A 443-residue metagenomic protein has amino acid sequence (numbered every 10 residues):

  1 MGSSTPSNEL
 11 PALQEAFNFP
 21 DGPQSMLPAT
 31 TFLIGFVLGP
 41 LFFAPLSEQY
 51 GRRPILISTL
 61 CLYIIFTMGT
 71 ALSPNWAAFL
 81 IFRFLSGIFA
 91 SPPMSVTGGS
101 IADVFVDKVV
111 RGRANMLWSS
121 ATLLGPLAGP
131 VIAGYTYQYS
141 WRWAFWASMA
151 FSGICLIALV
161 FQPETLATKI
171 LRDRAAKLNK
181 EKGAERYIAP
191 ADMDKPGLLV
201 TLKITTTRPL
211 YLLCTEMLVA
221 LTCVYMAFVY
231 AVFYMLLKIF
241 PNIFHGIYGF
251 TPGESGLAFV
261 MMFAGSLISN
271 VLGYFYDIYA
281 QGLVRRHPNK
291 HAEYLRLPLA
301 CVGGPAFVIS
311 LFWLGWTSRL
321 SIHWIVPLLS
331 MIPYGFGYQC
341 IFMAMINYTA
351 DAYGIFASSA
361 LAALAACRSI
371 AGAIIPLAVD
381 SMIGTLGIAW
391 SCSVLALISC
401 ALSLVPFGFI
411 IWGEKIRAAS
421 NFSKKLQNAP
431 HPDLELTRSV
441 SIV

Functional and structural regions predicted by a protein language model:
M1-G22, L38, F43, P93 (+2 more regions): Extracytoplasmic
M1-S3, S7, P11, R142-W143 (+6 more regions): Intracellular terminal tails of multi-pass secondary transporters
P6-S7, I204-N270, I341-N347: Extracytoplasmic gate region of multi-pass secondary transporters
L13-Q14, L46-S47, G69, F79 (+5 more regions): Interfacial helix-cap and linker-helix signal at transmembrane-aqueous boundaries of multi-pass secondary transporters
F17-N18, F42, Y50-G51, L72-A78 (+4 more regions): Helix-breaking motifs and short loop linkers at transmembrane-helix boundaries and internal kinks in secondary membrane
L27-A44, V260-G273: Central cavity-lining transmembrane alpha-helices of secondary-active solute carriers, predominantly the Major
L38-A77: Conserved MFS/SLC helix-loop-helix module at the cytosolic interface between two early adjacent transmembrane helices
F82-T122: Cytoplasmic helix-loop-helix junction between adjacent transmembrane helices in 12-TM secondary transporters
